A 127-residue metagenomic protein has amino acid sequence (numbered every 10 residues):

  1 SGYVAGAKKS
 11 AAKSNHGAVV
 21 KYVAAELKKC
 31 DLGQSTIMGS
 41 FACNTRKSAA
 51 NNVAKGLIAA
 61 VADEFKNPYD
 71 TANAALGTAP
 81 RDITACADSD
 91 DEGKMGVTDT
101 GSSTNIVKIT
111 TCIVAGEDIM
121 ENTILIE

Functional and structural regions predicted by a protein language model:
S1-A18: Amphipathic alpha-helical segments typified by the pilin-like N-terminal helix that continues immediately C-terminal
A25-E127: Periplasmic/extracellular, small/polar-rich flexible segments of pilin-like filament-forming proteins
